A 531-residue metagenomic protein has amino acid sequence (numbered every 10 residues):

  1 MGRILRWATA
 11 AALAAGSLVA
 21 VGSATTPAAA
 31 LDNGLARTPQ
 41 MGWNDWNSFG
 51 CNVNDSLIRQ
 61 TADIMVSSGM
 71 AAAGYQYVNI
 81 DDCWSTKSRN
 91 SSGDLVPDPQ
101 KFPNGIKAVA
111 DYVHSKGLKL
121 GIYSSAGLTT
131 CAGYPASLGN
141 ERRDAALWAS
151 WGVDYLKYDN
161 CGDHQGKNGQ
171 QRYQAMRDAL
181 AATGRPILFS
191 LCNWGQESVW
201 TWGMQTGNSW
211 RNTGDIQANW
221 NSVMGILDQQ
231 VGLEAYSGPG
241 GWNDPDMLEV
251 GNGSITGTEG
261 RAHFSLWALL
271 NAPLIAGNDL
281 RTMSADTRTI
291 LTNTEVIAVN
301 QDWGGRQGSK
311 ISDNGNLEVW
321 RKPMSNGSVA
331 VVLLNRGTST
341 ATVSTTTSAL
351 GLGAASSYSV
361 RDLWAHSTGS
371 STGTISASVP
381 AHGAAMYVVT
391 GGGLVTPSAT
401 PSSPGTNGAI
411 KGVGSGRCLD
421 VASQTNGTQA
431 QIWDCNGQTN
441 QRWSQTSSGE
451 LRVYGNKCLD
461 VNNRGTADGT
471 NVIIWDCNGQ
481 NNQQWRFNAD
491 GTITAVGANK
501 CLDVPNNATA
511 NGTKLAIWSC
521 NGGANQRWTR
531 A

Functional and structural regions predicted by a protein language model:
M1-A30: Secretory targeting and sorting signals
A8, V395-A531: Lectin-like carbohydrate-binding module/patch detector with strong preference for beta-trefoil
P39-D45, G74-D81, K119-S124, D154-D159 (+7 more regions): Structural recognition of the beta-strand scaffold that forms the well-ordered cores of secreted hydrolase catalytic
T61, M65-Q165: Aromatic-lined carbohydrate-binding/catalytic grooves of carbohydrate-active enzymes
L118-Y134, A181-S198: Aromatic-lined carbohydrate-recognition surfaces of secreted/lumenal glycan-active proteins
N140-R143, R185-D279: Glycan-recognition surfaces
W267-L270, I275-G277, D313-L352: Carbohydrate-binding surface patches
S371-P397: C-terminal beta-strand-rich structural cap/linker in extracellular carbohydrate-active enzymes
